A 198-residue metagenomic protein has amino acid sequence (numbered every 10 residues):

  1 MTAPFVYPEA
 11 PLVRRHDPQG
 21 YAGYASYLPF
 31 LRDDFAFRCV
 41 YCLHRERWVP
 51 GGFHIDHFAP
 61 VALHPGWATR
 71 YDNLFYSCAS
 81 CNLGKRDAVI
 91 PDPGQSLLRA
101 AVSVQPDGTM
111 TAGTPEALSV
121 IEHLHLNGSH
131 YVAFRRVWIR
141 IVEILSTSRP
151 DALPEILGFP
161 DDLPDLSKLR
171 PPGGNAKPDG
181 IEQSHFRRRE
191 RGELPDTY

Functional and structural regions predicted by a protein language model:
M1-Y41, A62-T69: Short, charged surface segments at domain edges that flank catalytic/cofactor-binding sites
Y21, L43-Y76, D87-S103: Histidine-centered nuclease catalytic patch
C39-C42, C78-C81: Short cysteine-rich clusters marking metal-coordination/redox-active sites
H44, L83, D107: Residue-level marker of positions within ordered structural domains that often coincide with functionally constrained
T69-S80, G108-V120, G174-G180: Short, Lys/Arg-enriched charge-dense amphipathic segments
R86-P154: Conserved, surface-exposed functional patches that form binding/active-site neighborhoods
L126-Y198: C-terminal, charged low-complexity interaction regions
